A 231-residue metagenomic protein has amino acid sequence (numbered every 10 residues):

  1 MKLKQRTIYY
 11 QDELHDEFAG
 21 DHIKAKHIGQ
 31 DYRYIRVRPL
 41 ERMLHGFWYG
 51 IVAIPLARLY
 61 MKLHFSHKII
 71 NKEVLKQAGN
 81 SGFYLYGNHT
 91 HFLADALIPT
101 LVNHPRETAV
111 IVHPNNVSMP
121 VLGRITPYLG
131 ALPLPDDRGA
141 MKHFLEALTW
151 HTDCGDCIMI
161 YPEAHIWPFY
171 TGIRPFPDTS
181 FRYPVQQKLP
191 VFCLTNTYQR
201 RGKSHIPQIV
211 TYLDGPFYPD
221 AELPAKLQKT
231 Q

Functional and structural regions predicted by a protein language model:
M1-H89, A94-I98, G123, Y128: Membrane-anchoring hydrophobic helices of lipid-metabolizing enzymes
L14-F18, K226-Q231: Amphipathic, soluble alpha/beta structural segments
S66-K229: Soluble catalytic domains of membrane acyltransferases
